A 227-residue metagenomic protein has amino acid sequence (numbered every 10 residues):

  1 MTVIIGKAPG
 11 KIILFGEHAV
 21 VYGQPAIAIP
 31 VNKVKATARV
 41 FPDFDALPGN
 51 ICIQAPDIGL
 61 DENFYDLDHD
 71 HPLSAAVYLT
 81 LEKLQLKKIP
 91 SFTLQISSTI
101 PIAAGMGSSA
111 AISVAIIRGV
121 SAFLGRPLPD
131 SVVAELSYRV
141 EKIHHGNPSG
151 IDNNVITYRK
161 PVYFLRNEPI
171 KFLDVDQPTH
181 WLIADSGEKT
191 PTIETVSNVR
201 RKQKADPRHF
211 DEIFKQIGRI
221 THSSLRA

Functional and structural regions predicted by a protein language model:
T2-F15, A19-V21, A28, T37-E82 (+4 more regions): C-terminal nucleotide
P30-N32: Gly/Ser-rich catalytic/binding loops embedded in alpha/beta enzyme cores
S91-T93: Residues at or immediately flanking beta-strands
S97-A104: Short pre-catalytic strand/loop immediately N-terminal to key active-site residues, enriched for Gly-Thr
A104-P129: DPxDG-like acidic metal-binding loop motif
S131-V133: Short, charged, amphipathic alpha-helices and their helix-cap/turn boundaries
